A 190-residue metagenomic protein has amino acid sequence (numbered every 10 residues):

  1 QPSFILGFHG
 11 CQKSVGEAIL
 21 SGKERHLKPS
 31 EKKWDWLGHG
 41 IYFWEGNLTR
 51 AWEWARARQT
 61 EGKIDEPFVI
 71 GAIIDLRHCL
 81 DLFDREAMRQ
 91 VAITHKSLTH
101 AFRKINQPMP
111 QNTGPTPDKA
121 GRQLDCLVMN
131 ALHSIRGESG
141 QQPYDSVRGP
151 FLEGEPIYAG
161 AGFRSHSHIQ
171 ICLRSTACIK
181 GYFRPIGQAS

Functional and structural regions predicted by a protein language model:
Q1-S3, S30-E31, W36-H39, D65: Short, well-ordered loop/turn elements at secondary-structure boundaries
P2-G7, E17-A18, E24-H26, V69-S190: Active-site and NAD+-binding cores of ADP-ribose-processing enzymes
H9-G10, W44-G46, A72-I73: Short His-Asn-centered micro-motif
K13, T49-R50, R77: Short, solvent-exposed loop/turn segments at secondary-structure junctions
K13-D35: Short aromatic-glycine-(Arg/Gly/Cys) micro-motifs in beta-strand/loop hairpins
K32-D35, E61-K63, G160-F163: A general structural signal for short secondary-structure junctions and capping/turn motifs
K32-R58: Extended catalytic/binding region for NAD+/ADP-ribose chemistry, centered on the ART fold
R58-V69: Cytochrome P450 catalytic domain signature, combining two hallmark sequence patches
